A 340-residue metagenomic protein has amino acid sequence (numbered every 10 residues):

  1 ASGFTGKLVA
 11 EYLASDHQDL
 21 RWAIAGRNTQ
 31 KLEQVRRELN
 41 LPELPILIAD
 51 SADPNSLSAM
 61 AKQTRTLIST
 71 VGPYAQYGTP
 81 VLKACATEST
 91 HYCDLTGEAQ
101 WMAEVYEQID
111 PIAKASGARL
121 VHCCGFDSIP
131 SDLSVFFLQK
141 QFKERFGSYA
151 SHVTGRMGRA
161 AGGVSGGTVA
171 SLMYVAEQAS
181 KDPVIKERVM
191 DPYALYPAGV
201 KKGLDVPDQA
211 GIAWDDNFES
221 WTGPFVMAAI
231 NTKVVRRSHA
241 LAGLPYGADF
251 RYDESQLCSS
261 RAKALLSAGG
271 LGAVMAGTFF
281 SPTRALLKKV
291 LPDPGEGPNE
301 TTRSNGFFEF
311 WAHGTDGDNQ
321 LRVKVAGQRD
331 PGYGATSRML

Functional and structural regions predicted by a protein language model:
A1-D16: N-terminal Rossmann NAD(P)H-binding glycine-rich loop of SDR-like oxidoreductase domains
Q18-K31: Conserved glycine-rich Rossmann-like NAD(P)H-binding loop of the short-chain dehydrogenase/reductase
V35-E43: Short, conserved SAM-binding/catalytic segment of Class I S-adenosyl-L-methionine-dependent methyltransferases
P45-Y77: Conserved Rossmann-fold cofactor-binding substructure of NAD(P)-dependent oxidoreductases
R65-T66, H91, L321: Structural motif
P73, A84-M102: ADP-ribose/adenylate-binding Rossmann-like module
T96-A118: Rossmann-fold NAD(P)-binding glycine/threonine-rich loop
G117, K140-L340: C-terminal catalytic/substrate-binding lobe primarily of soluble NAD(P)-dependent oxidoreductases
